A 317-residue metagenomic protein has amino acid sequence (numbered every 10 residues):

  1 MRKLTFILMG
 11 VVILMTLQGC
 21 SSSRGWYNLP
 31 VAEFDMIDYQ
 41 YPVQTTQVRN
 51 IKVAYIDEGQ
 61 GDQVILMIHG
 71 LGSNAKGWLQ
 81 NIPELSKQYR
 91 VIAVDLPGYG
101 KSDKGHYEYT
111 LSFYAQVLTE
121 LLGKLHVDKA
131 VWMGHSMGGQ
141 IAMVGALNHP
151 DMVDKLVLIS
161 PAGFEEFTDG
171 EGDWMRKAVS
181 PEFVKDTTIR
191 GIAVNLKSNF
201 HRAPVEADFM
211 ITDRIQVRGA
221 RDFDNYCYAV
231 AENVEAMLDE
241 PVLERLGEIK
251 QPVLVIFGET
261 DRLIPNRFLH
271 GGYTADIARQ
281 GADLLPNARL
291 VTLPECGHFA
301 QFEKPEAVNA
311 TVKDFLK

Functional and structural regions predicted by a protein language model:
R2-Q63, Q88-Y89, R279, P286-R289 (+1 more regions): Alpha/beta-hydrolase fold catalytic core
Y39, V48-R49, I56, L96-M133 (+1 more regions): Active-site loop/oxyanion-hole signature of alpha/beta-hydrolase fold enzymes
I51, I56-K101: Conserved HGGG/HGGXW glycine-rich cap/lid loop of the alpha/beta-hydrolase fold
M143-L147, L156-T187: Flexible "cap/lid" loop of the alpha/beta hydrolase fold
D186-G247: Conserved alpha/beta-hydrolase catalytic His-Asp/Glu region
I249, V255-F257: Short beta-strand/loop motif that positions the catalytic acidic residue of the alpha/beta-hydrolase fold
T260-G272: Acidic catalytic loop of the alpha/beta-hydrolase fold
L284-K317: Catalytic active-site module of serine/aspartate enzymes centered on a nucleophile-bearing elbow/loop
